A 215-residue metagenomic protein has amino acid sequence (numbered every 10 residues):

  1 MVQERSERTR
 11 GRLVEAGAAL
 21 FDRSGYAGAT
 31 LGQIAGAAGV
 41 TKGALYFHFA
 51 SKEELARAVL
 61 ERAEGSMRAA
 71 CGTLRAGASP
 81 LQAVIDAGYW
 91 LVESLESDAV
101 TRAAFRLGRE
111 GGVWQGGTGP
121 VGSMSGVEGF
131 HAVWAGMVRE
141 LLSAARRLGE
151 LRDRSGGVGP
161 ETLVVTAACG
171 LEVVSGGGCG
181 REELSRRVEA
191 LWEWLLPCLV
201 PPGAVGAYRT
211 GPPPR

Functional and structural regions predicted by a protein language model:
M1-S24, G28-V40, E53-A58, R62: Basic, helix-initiating cap at the start of DNA-binding domains
G43: Key DNA-contact positions within bacterial/archaeal DNA-binding proteins
Y46-F49, E53: A short His-aromatic
A58, A69-T101: Hydrophobic alpha-helical connector segments
V59, A63, M67, G88-L91 (+3 more regions): Hydrophobic/aromatic residues within well-ordered alpha-helical segments
R68, V113-L148, S155-T162, R186: Amphipathic alpha-helical packing segments from all-alpha helical-bundle domains
V92-S123, V127, P202-R215: Short, flexible, glycine-rich and Lys/Arg-enriched loop motifs at helix boundaries that contact anionic partners
A132, G136-L148, V174-R215: C-terminal peripheral helix-coil segments that are non-catalytic and often amphipathic
